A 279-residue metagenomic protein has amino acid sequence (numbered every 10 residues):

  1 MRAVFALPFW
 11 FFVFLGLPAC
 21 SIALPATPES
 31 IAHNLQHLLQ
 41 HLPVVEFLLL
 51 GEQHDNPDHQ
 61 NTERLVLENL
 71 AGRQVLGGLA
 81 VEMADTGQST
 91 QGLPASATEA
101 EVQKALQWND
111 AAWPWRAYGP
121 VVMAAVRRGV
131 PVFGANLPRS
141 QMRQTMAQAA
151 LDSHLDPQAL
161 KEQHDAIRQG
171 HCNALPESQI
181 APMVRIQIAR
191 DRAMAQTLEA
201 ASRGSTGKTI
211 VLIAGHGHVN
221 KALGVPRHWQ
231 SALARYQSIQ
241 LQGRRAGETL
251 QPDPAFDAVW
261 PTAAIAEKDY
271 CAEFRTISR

Functional and structural regions predicted by a protein language model:
M1-W10: Bacterial N-terminal signal peptides that target proteins for export
F5, F14, C20-V45: N- or domain-start disorder-to-order transition segments that initiate the globular core
I31, L35-G72: Zymogen propeptides
Q53-N56, A84-Q88, P138-M142, H216-N220 (+1 more regions): Solvent-exposed loop/turn segments at secondary-structure junctions within structured extracellular/periplasmic domains
N56-Q60, L76-G78, T86-L93: Membrane-embedded segments
G77-A84, S238-Q242: Short internal beta-strands
T90-S205: A substrate-binding/cap region within the structured catalytic cores of diverse enzymes
S202, G217-R279: C-terminal regions of proteins
